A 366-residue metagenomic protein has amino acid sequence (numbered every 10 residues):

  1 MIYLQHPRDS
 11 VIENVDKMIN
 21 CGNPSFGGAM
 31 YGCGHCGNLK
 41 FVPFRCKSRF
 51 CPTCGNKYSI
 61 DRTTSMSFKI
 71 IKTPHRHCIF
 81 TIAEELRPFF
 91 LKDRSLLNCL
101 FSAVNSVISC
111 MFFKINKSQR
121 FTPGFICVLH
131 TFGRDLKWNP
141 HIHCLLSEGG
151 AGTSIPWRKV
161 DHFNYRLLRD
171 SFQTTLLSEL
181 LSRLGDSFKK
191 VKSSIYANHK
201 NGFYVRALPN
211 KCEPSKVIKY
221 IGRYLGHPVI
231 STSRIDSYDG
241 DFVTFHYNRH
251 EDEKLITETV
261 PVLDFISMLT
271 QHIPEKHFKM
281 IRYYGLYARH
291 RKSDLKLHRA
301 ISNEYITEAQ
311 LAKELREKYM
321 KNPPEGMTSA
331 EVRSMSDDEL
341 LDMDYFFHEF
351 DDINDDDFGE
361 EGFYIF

Functional and structural regions predicted by a protein language model:
M1-S302, K313: Beta->alpha loop/short-helix hinge microenvironment recognizer with preference for catalytic Tyr/His contexts
A300-A330: N-terminal acidic leader/helix
K318-I365: Acidic, low-complexity, intrinsically disordered interaction modules
